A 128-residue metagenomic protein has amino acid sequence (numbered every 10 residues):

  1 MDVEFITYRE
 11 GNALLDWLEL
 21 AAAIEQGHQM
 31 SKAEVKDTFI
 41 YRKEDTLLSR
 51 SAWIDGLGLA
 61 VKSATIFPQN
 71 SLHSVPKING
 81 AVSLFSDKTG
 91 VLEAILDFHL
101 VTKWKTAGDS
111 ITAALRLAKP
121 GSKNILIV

Functional and structural regions predicted by a protein language model:
M1-K103, I111, A118: N-terminal ligand-binding/catalytic initiation module
T106: Catalytic-loop motifs flanking and including active-site residues across diverse enzymes
S110, K119-V128: Glycine-rich adenosine-cofactor-binding loop
